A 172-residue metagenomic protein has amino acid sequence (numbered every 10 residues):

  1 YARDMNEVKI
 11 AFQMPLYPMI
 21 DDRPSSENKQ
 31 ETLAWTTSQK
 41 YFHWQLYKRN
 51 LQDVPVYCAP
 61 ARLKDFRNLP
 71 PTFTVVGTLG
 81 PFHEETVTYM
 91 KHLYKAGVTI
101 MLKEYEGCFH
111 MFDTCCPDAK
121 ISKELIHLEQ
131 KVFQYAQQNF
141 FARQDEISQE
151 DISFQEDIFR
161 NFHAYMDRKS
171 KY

Functional and structural regions predicted by a protein language model:
Y1-Y172: Alpha/beta-hydrolase superfamily serine-hydrolase fold, recognizing
